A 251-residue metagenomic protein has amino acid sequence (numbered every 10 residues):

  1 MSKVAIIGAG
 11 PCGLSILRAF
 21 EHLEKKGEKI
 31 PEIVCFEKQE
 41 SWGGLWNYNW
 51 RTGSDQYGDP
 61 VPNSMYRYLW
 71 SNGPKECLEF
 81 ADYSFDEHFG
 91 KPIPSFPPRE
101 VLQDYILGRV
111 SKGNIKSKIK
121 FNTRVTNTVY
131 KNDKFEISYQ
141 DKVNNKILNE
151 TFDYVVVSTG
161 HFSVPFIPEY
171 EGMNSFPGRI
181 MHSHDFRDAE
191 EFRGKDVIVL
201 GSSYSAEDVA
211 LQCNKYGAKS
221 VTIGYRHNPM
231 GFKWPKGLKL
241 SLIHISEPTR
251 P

Functional and structural regions predicted by a protein language model:
S2-I30, E207-L211: N-terminal Rossmann-like FAD-binding beta1-loop-alpha1 element of flavoenzymes
K3, D153, K195: Conserved acidic residues
I6, C35, V199-G201: Hydrophobic Val/Ile/Leu positions in short beta-strands of Rossmann-like dinucleotide-binding domains
E21-R51, S220-G231: Glycine-rich FAD pyrophosphate-binding loop
K38-E100, S158-H161, W234, S246: Active-site-adjacent segment of FAD-dependent monooxygenases/related oxidoreductases
H88, P98, L102-Y105, K118 (+2 more regions): Glycine-rich dinucleotide-binding loop and its adjacent helix/turn
G90-Y154, T159: Feature captures the FAD/FMN-dependent oxidoreductase FAD-binding
S241-P251: Residue-level detector of conserved catalytic or cofactor/ligand-binding positions in enzyme active sites
